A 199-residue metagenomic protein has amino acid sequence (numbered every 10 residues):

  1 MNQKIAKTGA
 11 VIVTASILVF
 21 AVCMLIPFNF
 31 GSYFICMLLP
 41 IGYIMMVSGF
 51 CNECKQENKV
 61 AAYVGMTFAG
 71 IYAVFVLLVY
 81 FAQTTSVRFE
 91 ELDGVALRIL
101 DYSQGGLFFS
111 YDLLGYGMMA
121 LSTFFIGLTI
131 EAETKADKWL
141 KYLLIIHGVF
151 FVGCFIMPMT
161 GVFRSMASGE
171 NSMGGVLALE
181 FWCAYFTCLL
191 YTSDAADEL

Functional and structural regions predicted by a protein language model:
A6-F20: Alpha-helical transmembrane segments
S32-Y43, F108-Y116, G174-F186: Alpha-helical transmembrane segments of polytopic membrane proteins
E57-V74, W139-L144: Interfacial segments of alpha-helical transmembrane regions
V74-V87, G153-G161: C-terminal TM-helix exit segments that contain a strictly Trp-centered aromatic cap at the helix terminus
Y80-E133: Membrane-proximal helix-loop-helix units in multi-pass membrane proteins
I126-F150: Membrane-helix boundary/juxtamembrane motif in polytopic membrane proteins
M159-L179: Extracellular/periplasmic helix-loop-helix junctions in multi-pass membrane proteins
Y191-L199: Conserved small/polar residues in nucleotide/adenosyl-binding loops
